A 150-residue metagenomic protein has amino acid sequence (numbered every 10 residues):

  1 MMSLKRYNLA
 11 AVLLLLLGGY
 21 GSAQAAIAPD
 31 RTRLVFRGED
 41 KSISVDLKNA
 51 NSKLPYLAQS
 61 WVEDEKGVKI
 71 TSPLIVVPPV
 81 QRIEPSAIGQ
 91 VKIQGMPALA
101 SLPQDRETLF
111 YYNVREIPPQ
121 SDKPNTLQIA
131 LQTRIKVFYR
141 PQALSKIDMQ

Functional and structural regions predicted by a protein language model:
M1-A11: Bacterial N-terminal signal peptides that target proteins for export
L17-Q24: C-terminal segment of classical bacterial N-terminal signal peptides
Q24-K48, K146-Q150: Beta-sheet-dominated interaction scaffolds and their linkers
D40-S42, P55, I88, E107-L109 (+1 more regions): Extracytoplasmic
I43-N49, I93, F110-R115: Buried hydrophobic-core signal for structured, non-transmembrane domains
N51-V68: Short acidic, flexible loop segments centered on an aromatic residue
V68-A100: Intrinsically disordered, low-complexity Pro/Gly/Ser/Thr-rich segments with frequent PxxP/GP/PP motifs and embedded
A98-L144, D148: Terminal connector regions
